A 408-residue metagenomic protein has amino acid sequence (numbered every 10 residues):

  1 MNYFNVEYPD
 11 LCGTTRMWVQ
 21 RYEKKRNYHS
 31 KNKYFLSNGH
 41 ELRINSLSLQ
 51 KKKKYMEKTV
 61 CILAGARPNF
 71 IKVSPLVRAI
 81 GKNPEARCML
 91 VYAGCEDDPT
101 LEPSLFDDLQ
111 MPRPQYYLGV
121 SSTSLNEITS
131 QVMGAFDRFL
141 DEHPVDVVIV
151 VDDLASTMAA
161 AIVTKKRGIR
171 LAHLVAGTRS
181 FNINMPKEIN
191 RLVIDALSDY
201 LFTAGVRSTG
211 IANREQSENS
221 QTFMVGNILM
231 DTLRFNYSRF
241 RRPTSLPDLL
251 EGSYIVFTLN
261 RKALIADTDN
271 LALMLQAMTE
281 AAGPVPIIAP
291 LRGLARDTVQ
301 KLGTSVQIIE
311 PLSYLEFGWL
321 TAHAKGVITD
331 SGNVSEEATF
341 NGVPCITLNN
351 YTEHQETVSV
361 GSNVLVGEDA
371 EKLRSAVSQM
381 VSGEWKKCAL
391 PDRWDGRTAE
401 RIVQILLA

Functional and structural regions predicted by a protein language model:
F4, Y22, H29-N32: Short terminal hydrophobic/aromatic SLiMs and anchors at protein ends
Y8, R21, Y34, L42: Cationic, low-complexity basic patches in intrinsically disordered or flexible, solvent-exposed regions
S30, S37, S46-S48: Serine residues within intrinsically disordered or low-complexity segments
I44-Y55: Short, Lys/Arg-enriched N-terminal segments with co-localized hydrophobic residues within the first ~10-30 amino acids
M56-V285, L294-A408: Nucleotide-activated sugar donor-binding and catalytic core shared by glycosyltransferases and related lipid-linked
